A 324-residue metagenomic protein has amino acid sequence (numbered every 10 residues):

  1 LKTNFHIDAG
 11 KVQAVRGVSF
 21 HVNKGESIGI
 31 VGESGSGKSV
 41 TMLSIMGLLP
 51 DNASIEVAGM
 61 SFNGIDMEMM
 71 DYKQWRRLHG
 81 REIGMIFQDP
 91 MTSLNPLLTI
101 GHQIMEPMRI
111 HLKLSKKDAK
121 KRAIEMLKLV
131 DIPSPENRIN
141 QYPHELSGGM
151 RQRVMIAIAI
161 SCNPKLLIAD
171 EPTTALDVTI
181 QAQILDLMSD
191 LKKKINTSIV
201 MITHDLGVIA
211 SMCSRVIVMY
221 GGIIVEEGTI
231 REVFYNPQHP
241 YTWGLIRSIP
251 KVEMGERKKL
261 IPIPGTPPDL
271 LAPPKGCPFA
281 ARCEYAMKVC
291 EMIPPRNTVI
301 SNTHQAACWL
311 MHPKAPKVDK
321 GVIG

Functional and structural regions predicted by a protein language model:
N4-G17, L48-S54, D71-Q74, L97 (+2 more regions): A short, flexible loop at the N-terminus of ABC-type nucleotide-binding domains that lies
G47, I168-P172, L176-K258: P-loop NTP-binding/switch modules centered on Walker-like glycine-rich loops
I65-D66, K117-N137, R247: Conserved ABC ATPase "signature" region
M67-G84, I110, E232-P237, D269-P274: ABC ATPase NBD coupling module
Q141-L146, M150: Conserved ABC ATPase signature
S161-K165: A short, proline-enriched helix->beta-strand linker immediately N-terminal to the Walker B motif in ABC-type P-loop
T229-G324: Charged, flexible cofactor/metal-binding loops and thiol motifs
